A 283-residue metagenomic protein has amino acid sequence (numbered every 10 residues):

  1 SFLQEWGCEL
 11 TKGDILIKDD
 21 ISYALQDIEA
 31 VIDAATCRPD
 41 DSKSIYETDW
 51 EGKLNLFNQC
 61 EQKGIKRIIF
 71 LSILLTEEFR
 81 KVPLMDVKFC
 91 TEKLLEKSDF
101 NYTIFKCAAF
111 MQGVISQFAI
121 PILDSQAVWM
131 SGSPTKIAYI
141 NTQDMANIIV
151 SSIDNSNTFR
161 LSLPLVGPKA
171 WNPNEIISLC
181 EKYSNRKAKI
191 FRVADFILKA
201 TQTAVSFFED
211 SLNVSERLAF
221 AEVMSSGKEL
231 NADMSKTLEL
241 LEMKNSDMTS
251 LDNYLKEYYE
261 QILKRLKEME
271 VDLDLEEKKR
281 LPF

Functional and structural regions predicted by a protein language model:
S1-K63, L75-E77: NAD(P)H-binding glycine-rich loop region in Rossmannoid oxidoreductase-like domains and their noncatalytic homologs
F2-E5, I17-K18, K63-K66, L74-K189 (+2 more regions): Oxidoreductase cofactor-interface core, primarily capturing Rossmann-like NAD(P)-dependent enzymes
C8-K12, V128, L212-S215: Short, structured active-site "lid" loops
S22, I28, F57, T142-V150 (+1 more regions): Short, amphipathic alpha-helical "lid/cap" segments that border enzyme active or binding sites
D27, C37, S151, K182 (+1 more regions): Residues within well-ordered alpha-helical secondary structure of globular protein domains
T36-D41, I104, T237-E239: Short glycine/proline- and acidic residue-enriched helix-loop micro-motifs that form flexible lids or anion-recognition
F196-F283: A hydrophobic C-terminal alpha-helical subdomain
